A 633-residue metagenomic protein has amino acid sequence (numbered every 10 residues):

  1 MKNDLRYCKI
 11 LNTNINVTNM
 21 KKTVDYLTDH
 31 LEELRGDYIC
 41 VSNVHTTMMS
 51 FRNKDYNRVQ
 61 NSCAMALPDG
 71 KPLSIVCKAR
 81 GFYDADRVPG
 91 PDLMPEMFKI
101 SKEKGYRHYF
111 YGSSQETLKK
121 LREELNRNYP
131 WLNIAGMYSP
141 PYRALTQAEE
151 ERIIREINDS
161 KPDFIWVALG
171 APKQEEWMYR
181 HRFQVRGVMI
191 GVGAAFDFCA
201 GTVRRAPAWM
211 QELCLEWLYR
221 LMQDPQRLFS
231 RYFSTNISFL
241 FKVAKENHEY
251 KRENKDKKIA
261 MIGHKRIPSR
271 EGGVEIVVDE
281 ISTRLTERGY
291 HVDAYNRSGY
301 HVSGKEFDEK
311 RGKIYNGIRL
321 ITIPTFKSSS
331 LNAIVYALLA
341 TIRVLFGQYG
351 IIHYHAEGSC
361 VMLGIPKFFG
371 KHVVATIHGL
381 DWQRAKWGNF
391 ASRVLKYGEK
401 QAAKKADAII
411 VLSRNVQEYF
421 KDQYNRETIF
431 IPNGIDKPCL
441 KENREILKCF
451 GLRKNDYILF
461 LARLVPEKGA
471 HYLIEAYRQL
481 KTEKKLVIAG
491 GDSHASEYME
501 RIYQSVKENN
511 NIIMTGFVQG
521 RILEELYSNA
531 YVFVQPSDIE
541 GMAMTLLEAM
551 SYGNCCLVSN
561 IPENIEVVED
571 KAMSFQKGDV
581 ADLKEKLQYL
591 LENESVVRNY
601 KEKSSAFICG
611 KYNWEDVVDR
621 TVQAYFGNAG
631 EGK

Functional and structural regions predicted by a protein language model:
D55-C63, E96-E103, I342-L345, S392-I409 (+1 more regions): Membrane-proximal helix-turn-helix segments that form the acceptor-binding/catalytic region of lipid-linked
S114-Q115, P141-Y142, G299-Y300, I435 (+3 more regions): Glycosyltransferase donor-sugar binding loop
N133-G136, M499-R521: Nucleotide-activated donor-binding/catalytic signature segment of Leloir-type glycosyltransferases, i.e., the conserved
G170, D538: Aromatic "clamp/platform" in nucleotide-sugar-dependent glycosyltransferases that forms part of the donor/acceptor
I276, D456, F460, V465-Q479: A conserved mid-protein helix/loop that constitutes part of the nucleotide-sugar donor-binding site
F517-V518, E525-A530: Short alpha-helical donor nucleotide-sugar binding micro-motif in glycosyltransferases
C555-V558: Short hydrophobic beta-strand element within catalytic cores of glycosyltransferases and related nucleotide-activated
M573-A581, Y589-S595: Conserved acidic donor-binding segment of nucleotide-sugar-dependent glycosyltransferases
